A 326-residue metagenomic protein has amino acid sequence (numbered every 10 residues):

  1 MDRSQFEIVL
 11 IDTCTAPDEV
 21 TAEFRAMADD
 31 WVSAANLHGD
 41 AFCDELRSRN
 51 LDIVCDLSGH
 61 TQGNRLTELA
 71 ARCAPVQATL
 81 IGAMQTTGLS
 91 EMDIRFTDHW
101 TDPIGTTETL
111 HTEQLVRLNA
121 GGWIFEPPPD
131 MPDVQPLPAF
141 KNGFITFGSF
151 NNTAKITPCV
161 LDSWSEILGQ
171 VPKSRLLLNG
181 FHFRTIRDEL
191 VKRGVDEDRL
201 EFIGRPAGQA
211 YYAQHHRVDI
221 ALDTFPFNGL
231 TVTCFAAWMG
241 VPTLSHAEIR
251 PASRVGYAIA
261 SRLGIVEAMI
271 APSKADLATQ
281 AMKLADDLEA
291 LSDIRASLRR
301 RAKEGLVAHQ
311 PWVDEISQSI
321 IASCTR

Functional and structural regions predicted by a protein language model:
M1-F6, A120-A207, Q214-R217, A322: Conserved catalytic-core segment of nucleotide-activated headgroup transferases in glycan assembly
M1-W31: N-terminal subdomain of nucleotide-sugar transferases
D30-L37, F202-G204, A268-K274, K283: Short acidic-hydrophobic, aromatic-tinged amphipathic segments that line or gate anion-handling sites
A34-F42, I203-A213, N228: Conserved active-site histidine-acidic residue motif and adjacent donor-binding/catalytic loop of glycosyltransferases
I53-N64, E68-L89, G208, A213-G256: A donor-sugar binding/catalytic signature common to diverse glycosyltransferases and related nucleotide-sugar
C73-P132, L137: Active-site-proximal region of nucleotide-activated glycan assembly enzymes, centered on histidine/acidic-rich loops
N151-T153, K173, N179, D188-E189 (+2 more regions): C-terminal amphipathic helix plus adjacent low-complexity, charged tail appended to glycosyltransferase catalytic
H216, I220, T224-L306: Catalytic binding pocket for nucleotide-activated donors in carbohydrate/polymer assembly enzymes
